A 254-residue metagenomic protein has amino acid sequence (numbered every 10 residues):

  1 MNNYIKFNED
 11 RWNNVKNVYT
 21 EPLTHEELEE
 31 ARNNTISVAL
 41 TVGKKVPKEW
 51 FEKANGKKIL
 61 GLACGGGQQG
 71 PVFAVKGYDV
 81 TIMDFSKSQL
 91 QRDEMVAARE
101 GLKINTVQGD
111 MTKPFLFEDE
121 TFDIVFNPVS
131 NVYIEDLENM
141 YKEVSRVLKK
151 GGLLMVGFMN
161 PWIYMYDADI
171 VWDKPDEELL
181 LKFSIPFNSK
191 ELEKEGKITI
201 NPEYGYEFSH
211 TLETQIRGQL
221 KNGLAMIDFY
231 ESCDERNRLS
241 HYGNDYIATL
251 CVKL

Functional and structural regions predicted by a protein language model:
M1-E29: N-terminal, positively charged/glycine-rich alpha-helical extensions of SAM-dependent methyltransferases
T24-K57: Conserved alpha-helix/loop element of class I SAM-dependent methyltransferases that forms part of the SAM/SAH-binding
K57-P114: Class I SAM-dependent methyltransferase SAM/SAH-binding core
T112-V125: A short acidic, Gly/Pro-enriched loop at the edge of an enzyme's catalytic core that lines a small-molecule cofactor
D123-E138: A short SAM/SAH-binding and catalytic strip from SAM-dependent methyltransferases
E138-L153: A short glycine-rich, Lys/Arg-flanked "PGG" loop and its adjoining helix->strand segment in the class I
L153-L192: Conserved class I S-adenosyl-L-methionine
Y206-F229: Short alpha-helix
